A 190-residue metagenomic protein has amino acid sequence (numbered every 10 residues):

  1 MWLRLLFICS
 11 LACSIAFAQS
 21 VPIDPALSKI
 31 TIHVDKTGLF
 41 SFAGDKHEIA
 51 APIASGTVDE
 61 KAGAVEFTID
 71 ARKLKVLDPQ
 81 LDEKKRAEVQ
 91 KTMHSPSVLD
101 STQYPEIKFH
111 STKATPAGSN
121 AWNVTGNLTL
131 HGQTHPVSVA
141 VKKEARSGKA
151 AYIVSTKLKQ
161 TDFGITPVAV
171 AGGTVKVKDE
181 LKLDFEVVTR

Functional and structural regions predicted by a protein language model:
R4-A16: Bacterial N-terminal signal peptides
A18-R190: Low-complexity, acidic/polar, glycine-enriched regions of mature
